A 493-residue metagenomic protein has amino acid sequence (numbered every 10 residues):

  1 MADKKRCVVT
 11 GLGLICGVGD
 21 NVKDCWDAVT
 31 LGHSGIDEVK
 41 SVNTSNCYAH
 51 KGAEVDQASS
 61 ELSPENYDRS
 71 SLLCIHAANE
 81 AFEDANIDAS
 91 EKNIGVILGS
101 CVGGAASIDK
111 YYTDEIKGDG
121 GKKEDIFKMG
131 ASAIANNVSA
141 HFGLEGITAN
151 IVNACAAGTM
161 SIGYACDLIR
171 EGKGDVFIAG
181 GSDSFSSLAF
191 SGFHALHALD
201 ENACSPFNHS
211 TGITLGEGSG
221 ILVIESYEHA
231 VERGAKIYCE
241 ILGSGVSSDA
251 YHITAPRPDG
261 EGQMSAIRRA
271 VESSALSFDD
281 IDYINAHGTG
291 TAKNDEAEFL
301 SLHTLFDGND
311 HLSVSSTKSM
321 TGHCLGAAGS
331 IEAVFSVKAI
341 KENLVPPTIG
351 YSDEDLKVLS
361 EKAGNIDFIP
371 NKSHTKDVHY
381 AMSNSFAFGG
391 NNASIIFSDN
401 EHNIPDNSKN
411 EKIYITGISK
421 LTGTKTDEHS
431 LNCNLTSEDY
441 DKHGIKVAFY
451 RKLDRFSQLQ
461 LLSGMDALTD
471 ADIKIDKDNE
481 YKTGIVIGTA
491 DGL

Functional and structural regions predicted by a protein language model:
M1-G146, S186, H194-T214, G220-I221 (+1 more regions): Conserved "HGTGT" condensation-loop signature of ketosynthase/thiolase-family condensing enzymes that catalyze
I147-V152: Short loop-beta-helix segment that forms the pyridoxal 5′-phosphate
G158: Short conserved active-site loop signatures built around small residues
I162-A165, S219-E228, A333-V337: Alpha-helical metal-binding/catalytic segments enriched in His/Glu/Asp
L168-I169, A230, S274, I340: Hydrophobic pocket-lining residues that define ligand/cofactor binding sites across diverse proteins
G174-D175, V378: Short, high-confidence coil segments that cap the C-terminus of an alpha-helix and link into the following beta-strand
Y227-A235: Long, well-ordered alpha-helical segments
